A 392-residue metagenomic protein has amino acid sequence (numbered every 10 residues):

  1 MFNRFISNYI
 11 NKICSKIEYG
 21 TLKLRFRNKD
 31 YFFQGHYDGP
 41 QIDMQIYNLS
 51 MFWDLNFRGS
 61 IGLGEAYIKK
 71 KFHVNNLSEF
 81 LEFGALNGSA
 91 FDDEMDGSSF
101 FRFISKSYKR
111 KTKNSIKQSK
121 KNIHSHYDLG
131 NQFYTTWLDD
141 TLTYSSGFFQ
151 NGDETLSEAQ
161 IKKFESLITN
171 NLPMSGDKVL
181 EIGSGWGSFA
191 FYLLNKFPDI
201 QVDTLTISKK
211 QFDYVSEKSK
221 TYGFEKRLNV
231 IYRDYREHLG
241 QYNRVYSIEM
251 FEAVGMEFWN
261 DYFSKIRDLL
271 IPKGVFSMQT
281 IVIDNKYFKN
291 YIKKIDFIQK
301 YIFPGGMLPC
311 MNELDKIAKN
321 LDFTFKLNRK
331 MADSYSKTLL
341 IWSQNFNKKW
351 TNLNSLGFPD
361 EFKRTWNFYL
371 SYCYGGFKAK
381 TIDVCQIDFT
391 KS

Functional and structural regions predicted by a protein language model:
M1-Q160, S166: Feature captures hydrophobic
S175-G185: Conserved class I S-adenosyl-L-methionine
W186-P198: Conserved SAM-binding loop of SAM-dependent methyltransferases across substrates and taxa, primarily the Class I
Q201-T206: Conserved SAM-binding motif I beta-strand of class I
R236-V245: A short acidic, Gly/Pro-enriched loop at the edge of an enzyme's catalytic core that lines a small-molecule cofactor
N260-P272: A short glycine-rich, Lys/Arg-flanked "PGG" loop and its adjoining helix->strand segment in the class I
K273-I281: Conserved beta-strand signature within the Rossmann-like core of class I S-adenosyl-L-methionine
V282-S392: Substrate-binding/catalytic lobe of Class I Rossmann-like enzymes that use SAM or dcSAM, i.e., the mid-to-C-terminal
